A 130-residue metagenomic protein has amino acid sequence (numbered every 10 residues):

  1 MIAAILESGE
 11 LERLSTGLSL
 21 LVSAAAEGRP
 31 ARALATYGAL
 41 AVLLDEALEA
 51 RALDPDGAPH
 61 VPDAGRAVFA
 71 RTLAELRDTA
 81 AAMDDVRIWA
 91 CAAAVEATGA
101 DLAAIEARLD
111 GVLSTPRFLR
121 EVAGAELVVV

Functional and structural regions predicted by a protein language model:
I2-S15, L44, A64: Short, glycine-rich nucleotide/cofactor-binding loops
A3-I5, L34, V128-V129: Structural motif
G9-E12, A39-L40, E96-A97: Gly/Ser/Thr-rich loops at beta-strand to alpha-helix junctions that form or flank small-molecule/cofactor-binding
S15-G28, A33: Histidine-anchored nucleotide/phosphate-binding helix
A31-Y37, W89-A92: Short internal beta-strands
A39-A52: N-terminal beta-loop-helix "entrance" segment that forms/cooperates in small-molecule cofactor or anionic ligand
R51-R87: A glycine-rich helix N-cap at a beta->alpha junction
L73-V130: A charged, amphipathic interaction segment
